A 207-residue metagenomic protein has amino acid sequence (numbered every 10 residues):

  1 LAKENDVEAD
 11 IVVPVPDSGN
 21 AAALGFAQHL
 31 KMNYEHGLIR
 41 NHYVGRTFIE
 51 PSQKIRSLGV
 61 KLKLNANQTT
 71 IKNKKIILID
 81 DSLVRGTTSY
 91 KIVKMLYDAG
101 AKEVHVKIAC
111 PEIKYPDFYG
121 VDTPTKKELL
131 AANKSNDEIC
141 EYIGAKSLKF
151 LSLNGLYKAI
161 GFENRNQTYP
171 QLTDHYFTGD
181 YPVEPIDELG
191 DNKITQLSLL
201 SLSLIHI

Functional and structural regions predicted by a protein language model:
L1-L204: PRPP-associated nucleotide enzymes
